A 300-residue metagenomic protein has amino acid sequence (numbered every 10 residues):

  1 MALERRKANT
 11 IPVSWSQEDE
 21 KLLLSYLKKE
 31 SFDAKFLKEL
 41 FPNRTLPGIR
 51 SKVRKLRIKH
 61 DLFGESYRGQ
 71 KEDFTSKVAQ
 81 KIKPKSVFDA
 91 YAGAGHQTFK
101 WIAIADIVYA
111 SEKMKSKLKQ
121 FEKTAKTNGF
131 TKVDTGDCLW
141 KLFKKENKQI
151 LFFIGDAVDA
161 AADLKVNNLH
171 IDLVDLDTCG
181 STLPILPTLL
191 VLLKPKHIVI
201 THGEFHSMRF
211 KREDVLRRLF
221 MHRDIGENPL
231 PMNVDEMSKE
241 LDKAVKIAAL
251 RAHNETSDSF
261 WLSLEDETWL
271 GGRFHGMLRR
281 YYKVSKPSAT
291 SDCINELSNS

Functional and structural regions predicted by a protein language model:
A2-D61: Myb-family helix-turn-helix DNA-binding modules
A2-E4, L40, L46, R57-D61 (+4 more regions): Structural alpha-beta junctions
A2-R6, L46-I104, A110-N128: S-adenosyl-L-methionine
E39-P42, W101-I107, K123-N128, K144 (+2 more regions): Short, surface-exposed basic-aromatic patches at helix termini and helix-loop junctions that form
K119-N168: S-adenosyl-L-methionine
A157-L173, T178-S300: Class I S-adenosyl-L-methionine
